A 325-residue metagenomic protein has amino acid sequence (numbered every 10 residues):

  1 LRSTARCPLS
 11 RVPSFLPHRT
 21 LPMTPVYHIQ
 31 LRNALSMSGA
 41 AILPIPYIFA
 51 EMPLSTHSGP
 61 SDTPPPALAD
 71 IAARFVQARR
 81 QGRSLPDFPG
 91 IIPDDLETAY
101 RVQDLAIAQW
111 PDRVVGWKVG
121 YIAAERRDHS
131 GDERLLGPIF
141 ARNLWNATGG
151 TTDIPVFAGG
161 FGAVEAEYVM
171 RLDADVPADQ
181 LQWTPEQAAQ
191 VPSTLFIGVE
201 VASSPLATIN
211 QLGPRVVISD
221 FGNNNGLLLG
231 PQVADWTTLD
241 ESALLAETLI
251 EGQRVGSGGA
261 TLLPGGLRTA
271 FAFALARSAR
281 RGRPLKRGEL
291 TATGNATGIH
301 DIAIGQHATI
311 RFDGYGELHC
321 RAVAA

Functional and structural regions predicted by a protein language model:
F15, Y27, Y47-F49: Aromatic (phenylalanine/tyrosine) cluster motif
R19-P22, I42-E51: Short, Lys/Arg-enriched N-terminal segments with co-localized hydrophobic residues within the first ~10-30 amino acids
A34-L35: N-terminal export leaders
P64-G266, D301-A303, H307, E317-A325: Catalytic-core "active-site belt" of small-molecule-metabolizing enzymes, emphasizing His/Asp/Glu-rich regions
F271-I299: A conserved acidic, glycine/proline-rich C-terminal tail/linker
